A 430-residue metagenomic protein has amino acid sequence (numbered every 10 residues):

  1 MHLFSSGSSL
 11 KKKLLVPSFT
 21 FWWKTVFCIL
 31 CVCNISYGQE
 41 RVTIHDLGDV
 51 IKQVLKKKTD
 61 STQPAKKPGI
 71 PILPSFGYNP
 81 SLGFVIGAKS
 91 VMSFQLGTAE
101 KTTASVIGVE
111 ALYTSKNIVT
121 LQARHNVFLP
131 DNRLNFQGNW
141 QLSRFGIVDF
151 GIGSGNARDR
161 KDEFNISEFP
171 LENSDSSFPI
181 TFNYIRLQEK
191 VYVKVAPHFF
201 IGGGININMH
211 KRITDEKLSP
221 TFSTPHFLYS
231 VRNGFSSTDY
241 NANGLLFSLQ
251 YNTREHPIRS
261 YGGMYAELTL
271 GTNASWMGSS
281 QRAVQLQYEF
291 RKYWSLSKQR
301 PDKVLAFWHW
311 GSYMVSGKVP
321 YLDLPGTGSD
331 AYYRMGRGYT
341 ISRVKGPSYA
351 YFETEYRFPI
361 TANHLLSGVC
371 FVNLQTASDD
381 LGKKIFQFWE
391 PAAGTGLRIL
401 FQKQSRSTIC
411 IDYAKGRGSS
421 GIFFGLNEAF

Functional and structural regions predicted by a protein language model:
M1-R41: Bacterial Sec-dependent N-terminal signal peptides
K57-P68, L96-A104, P130-N135, P197-H198 (+6 more regions): Short loop/turn motifs that connect adjacent beta-strands in outer-membrane beta-barrel proteins
Q63-P71, Y78-F235, S342-R343, R406-C410 (+1 more regions): Gram-negative/organellar outer-membrane beta-barrel architecture
G69-P71, V85, T120, F182-R186 (+7 more regions): Transmembrane beta-barrel architecture of outer-membrane proteins
I72-P74, I107-A111, F136-W140, I201-G203 (+8 more regions): Membrane-embedded beta-strand positions of outer-membrane beta-barrel proteins
I86-T98, L121-D131, F247-Y251, L286-L296 (+4 more regions): Feature captures outer-membrane beta-barrel proteins of Gram-negative bacteria and organelles
S93-G97, L112-I118, S143-I147, H210-R212 (+7 more regions): Sequence/structural signature of outer-membrane beta-barrel proteins
F235, L245-T361: C-terminal outer-membrane beta-barrel translocator/porin domains of Gram-negative envelope proteins and their
